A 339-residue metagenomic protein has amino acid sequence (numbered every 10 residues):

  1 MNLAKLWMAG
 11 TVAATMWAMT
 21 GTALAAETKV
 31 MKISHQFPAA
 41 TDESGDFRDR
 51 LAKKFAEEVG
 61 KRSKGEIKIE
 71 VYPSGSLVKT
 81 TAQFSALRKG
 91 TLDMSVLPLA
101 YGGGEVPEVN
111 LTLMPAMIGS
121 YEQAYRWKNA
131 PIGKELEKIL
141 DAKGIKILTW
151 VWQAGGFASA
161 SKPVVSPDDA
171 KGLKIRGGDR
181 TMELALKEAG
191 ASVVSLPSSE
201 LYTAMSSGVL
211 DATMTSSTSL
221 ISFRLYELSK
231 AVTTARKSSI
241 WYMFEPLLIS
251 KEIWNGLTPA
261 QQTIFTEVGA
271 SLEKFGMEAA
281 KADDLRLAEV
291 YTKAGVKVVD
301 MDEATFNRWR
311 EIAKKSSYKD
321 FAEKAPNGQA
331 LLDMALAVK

Functional and structural regions predicted by a protein language model:
M1-G10: Bacterial N-terminal signal peptides that target proteins for export
W17-A25: Sec/Tat signal peptide C-region and signal peptidase I cleavage site
A25-Q123, I132, L140-K339: N-terminal secretory/targeting leader peptides
R126: Short beta-strand-centered segments that line the small-molecule binding cleft or hinge of alpha/beta clamshell
E135: Alpha-helical scaffold segments in soluble metabolic enzymes
